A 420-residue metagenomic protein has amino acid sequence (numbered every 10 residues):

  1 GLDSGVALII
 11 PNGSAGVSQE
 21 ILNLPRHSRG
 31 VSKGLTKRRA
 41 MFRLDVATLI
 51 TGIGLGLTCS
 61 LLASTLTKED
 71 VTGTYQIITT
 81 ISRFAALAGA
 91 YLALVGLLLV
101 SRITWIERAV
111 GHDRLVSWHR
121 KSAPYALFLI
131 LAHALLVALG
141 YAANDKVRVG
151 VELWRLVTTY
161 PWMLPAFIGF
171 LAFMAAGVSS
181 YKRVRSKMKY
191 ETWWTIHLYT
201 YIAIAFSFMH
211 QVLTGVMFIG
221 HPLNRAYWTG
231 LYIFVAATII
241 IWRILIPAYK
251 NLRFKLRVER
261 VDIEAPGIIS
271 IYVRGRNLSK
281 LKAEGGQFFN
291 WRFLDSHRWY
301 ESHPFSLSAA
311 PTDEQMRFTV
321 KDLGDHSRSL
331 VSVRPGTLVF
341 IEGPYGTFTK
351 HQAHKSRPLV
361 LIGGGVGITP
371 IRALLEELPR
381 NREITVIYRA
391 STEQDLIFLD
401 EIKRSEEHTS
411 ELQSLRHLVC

Functional and structural regions predicted by a protein language model:
L2-P11: Extreme N-terminal basic, low-complexity initiation segments that serve as generic localization/processing leaders
I9, T51-L61, T65, A86 (+7 more regions): FNR/FR-type flavoprotein reductase catalytic core
S18-F42: Short, Lys/Arg-rich, polar N-terminal cytosolic tail immediately upstream of the first transmembrane signal-anchor
K37-I53: N-terminal membrane topogenic signal
T65-T79: Short, hydrophobic transmembrane alpha-helix segments
Y75-G89, H197: Loop-to-helix transition at the N-terminal end of transmembrane alpha-helices
S82, K250-F340, E383-T385, R389-T392 (+1 more regions): Ferredoxin-reductase
